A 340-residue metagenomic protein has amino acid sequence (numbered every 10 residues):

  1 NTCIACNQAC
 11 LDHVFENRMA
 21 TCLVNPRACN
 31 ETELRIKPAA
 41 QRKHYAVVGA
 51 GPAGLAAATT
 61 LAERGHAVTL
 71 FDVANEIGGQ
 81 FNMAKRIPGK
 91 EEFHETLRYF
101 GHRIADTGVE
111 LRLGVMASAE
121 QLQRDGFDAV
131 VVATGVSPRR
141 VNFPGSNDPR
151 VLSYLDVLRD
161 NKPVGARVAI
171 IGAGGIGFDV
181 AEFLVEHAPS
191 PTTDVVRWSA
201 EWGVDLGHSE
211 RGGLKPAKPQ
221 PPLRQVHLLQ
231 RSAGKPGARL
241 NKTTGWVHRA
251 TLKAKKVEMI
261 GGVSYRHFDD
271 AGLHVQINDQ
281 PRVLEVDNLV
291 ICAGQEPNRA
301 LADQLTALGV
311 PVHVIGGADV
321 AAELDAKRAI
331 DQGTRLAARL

Functional and structural regions predicted by a protein language model:
N1-A46, P52, Q80-H102, V109 (+6 more regions): Ferredoxin-type iron-sulfur electron-transfer modules and their immediate structural context
R18, P222-R224, G261: Residue-level signal for beta-strand positions within conserved beta-sheet cores that form or flank
V24-P26, G261, I277, G316: Pocket-edge structural micro-motifs
R42-V73, I77, R112-G126, T134-N147 (+2 more regions): Rossmann-like dinucleotide/flavin-binding elements
G79-F127, G237-V263: N-terminal Rossmann-like dinucleotide/flavin-binding domain of flavoprotein oxidoreductases that bind FAD/FMN
S264-F268: Short, exposed beta-strand/loop patches in secreted or surface proteins that constitute
D270-G272: Intrinsically disordered/linker segments and immediately adjacent domain-edge residues
